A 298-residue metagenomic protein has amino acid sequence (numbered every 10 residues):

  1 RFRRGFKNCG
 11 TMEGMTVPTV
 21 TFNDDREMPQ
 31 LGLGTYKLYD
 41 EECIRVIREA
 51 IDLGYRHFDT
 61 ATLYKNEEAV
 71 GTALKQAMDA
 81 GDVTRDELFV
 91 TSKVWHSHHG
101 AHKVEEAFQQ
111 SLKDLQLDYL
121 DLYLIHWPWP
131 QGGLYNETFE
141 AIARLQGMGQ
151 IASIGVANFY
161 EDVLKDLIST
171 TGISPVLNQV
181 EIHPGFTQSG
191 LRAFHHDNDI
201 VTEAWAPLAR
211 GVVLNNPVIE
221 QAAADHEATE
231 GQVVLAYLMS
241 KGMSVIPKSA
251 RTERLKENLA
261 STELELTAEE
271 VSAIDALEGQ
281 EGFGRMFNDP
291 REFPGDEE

Functional and structural regions predicted by a protein language model:
F2, F6-L88, A141: N-terminal binding-site loop/beta-alpha segment at the start of enzyme catalytic domains that lines or forms
G14-V20, L74-K75, A107-Q110, D162-L164 (+1 more regions): Alpha-helical scaffolding within the catalytic cores of extracellular/periplasmic polymer-degrading hydrolases
L38-E41, A61-A69, S97-H102, P130-G133 (+2 more regions): Acidic-and-aromatic substrate-binding clefts and catalytic sites of carbohydrate-active enzymes
Y39-I51, G100-L115, E137, D162-K165 (+1 more regions): Short, acidic/polar
H57, Y119-L122, S153, L177: Residues at the N-termini of beta-strands
T84-H98, L122-P128, I182: A short, structured active-site edge motif that brings together acidic residues
V104-I125, R144-M148: CE4/NodB-like, metal-dependent polysaccharide N-deacetylase domain that modifies extracellular/periplasmic N-acetylated
W127-E298: Beta/alpha (TIM)-barrel catalytic core signal, keyed to glycine-rich beta->alpha loops juxtaposed to Asp/Glu that bind
